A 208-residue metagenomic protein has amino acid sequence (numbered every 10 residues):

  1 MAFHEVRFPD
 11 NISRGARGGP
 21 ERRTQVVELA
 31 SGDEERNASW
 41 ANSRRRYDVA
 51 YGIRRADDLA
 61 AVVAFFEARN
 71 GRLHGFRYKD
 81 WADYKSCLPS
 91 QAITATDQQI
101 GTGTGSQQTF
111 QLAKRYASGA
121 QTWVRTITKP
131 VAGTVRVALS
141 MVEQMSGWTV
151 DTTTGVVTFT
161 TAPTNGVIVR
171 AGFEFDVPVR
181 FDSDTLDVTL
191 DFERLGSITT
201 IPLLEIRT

Functional and structural regions predicted by a protein language model:
M1-H74, V177-G196: Solvent-exposed edge beta-strands and adjacent loop segments that serve as assembly or binding interfaces
R36-N37, Q98-Q99, T158-T161: Beta-strand-rich interaction surfaces with strong enrichment in secreted/lumenal proteins
R46, A132-R136, G166: Exposed beta-strand and adjacent loop surfaces of beta-rich binding modules that mediate intermolecular recognition
R46-A50, T109-Q111, I168-R170, T200-P202: Beta-strand secondary-structure signal
I53, K114-A117, T158-N165, R207: Secondary-structure transition/turn motif
V63-G147, F175-T208: Extended beta-strand solenoid/passenger and fiber regions
V142-V167: A surface-exposed beta-strand-loop module
T160-D182: Small/polar beta-strand repeat architecture
